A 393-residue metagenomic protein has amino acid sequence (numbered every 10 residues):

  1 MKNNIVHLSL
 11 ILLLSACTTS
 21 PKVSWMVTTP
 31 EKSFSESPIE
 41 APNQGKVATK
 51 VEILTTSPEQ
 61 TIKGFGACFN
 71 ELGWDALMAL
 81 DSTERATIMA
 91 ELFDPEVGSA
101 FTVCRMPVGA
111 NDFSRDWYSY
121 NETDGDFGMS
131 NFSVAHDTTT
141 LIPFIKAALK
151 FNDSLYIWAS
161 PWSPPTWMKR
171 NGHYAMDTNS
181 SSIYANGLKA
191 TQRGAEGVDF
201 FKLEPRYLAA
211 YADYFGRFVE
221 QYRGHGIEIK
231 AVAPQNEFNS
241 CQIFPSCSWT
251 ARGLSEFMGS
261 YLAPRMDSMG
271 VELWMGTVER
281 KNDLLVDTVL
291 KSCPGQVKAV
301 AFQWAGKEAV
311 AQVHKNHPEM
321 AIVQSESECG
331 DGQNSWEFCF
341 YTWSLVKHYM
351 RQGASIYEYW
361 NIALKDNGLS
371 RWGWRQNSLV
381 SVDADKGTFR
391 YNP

Functional and structural regions predicted by a protein language model:
M1-K22: Bacterial Sec-dependent N-terminal signal peptides
S33-I227: N-terminal catalytic cores of secreted or lumenal carbohydrate-active enzymes
P58-I62, V97-S99, K150-N152, D267-S268 (+3 more regions): Extracellular/periplasmic catalytic domains that process cell-envelope and extracellular macromolecules
K63-G73, T102-V108, D112, Y156-S160 (+5 more regions): Structural recognition of the beta-strand scaffold that forms the well-ordered cores of secreted hydrolase catalytic
E71-A76, A110-R115, P164-M168, V232 (+5 more regions): Flexible loop/turn segments at secondary-structure boundaries
S133-H136, L203-A210, S248-F257, E337 (+1 more regions): Alpha-helix N-cap and loop-to-helix initiation/capping positions
A209-Q333: Active-site neighborhood of glycoside hydrolase catalytic domains
Q324-P393: Aromatic/acidic polysaccharide-binding cleft in carbohydrate-active enzymes
